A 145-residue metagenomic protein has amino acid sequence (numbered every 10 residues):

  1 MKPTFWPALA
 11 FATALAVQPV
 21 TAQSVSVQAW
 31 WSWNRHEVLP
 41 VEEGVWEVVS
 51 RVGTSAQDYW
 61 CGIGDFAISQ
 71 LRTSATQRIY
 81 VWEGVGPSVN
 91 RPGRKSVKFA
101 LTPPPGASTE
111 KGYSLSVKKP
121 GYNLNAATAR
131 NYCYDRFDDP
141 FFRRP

Functional and structural regions predicted by a protein language model:
M1-A8: Bacterial N-terminal signal peptides that target proteins for export
A8-A16: Bacterial N-terminal signal peptides
T21-P145: Secreted/extracellular ectodomain signature
